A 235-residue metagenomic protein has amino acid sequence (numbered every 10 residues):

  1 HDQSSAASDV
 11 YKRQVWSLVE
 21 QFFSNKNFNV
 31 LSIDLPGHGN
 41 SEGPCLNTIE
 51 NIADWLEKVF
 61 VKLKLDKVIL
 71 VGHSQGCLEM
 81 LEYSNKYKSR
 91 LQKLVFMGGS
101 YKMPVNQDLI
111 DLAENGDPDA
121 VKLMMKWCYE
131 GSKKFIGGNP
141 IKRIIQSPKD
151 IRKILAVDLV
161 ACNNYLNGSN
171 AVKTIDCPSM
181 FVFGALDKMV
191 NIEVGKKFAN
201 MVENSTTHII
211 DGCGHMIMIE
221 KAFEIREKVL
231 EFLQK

Functional and structural regions predicted by a protein language model:
H1-A7, Y11: Single conserved hydrophobic/aromatic residue that forms the stacking wall/gate of nucleotide- or nucleobase-binding
D9-E20: The serine-hydrolase catalytic nucleophile loop
S17, N25, N29-G72, E227: Active-site loop/oxyanion-hole signature of alpha/beta-hydrolase fold enzymes
L78-K122: Flexible "cap/lid" loop of the alpha/beta hydrolase fold
D111-T174: Conserved alpha/beta-hydrolase catalytic His-Asp/Glu region
I175, F181-F183, D187: Short beta-strand/loop motif that positions the catalytic acidic residue of the alpha/beta-hydrolase fold
C177, N191-N200: Short alpha-helix in the alpha/beta-hydrolase fold that links the catalytic acid
C213-R226: Catalytic histidine-centered segment of alpha/beta-hydrolase-like enzymes
